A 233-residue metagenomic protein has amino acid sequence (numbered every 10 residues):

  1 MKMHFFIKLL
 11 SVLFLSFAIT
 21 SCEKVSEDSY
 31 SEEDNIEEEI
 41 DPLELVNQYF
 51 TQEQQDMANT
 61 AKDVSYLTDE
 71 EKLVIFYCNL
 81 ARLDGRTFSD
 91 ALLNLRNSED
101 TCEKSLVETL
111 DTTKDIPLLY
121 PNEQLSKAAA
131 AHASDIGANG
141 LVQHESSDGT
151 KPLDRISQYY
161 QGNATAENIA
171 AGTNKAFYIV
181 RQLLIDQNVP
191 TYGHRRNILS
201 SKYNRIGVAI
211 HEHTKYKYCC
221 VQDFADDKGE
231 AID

Functional and structural regions predicted by a protein language model:
H4-V12: Sec-dependent signal peptide recognition, specifically the positively charged N-region followed immediately by
A18-S21: C-terminal motif of bacterial Sec signal peptides marking the signal peptidase cleavage site
E23-S26: Bacterial signal peptide processing site
Y30-K72: N-terminal low-complexity, Pro/Thr/Ser-rich intrinsically disordered segments that act as propeptides or flexible
L45, Y49-E53, Y77, L153 (+1 more regions): Cell-envelope/ECM-targeting effectors and their regulatory/trafficking segments
K62-R155, R195, S201: Short, well-ordered surface patches within globular domains
K127, A131-A231: A well-ordered secondary-structure block
